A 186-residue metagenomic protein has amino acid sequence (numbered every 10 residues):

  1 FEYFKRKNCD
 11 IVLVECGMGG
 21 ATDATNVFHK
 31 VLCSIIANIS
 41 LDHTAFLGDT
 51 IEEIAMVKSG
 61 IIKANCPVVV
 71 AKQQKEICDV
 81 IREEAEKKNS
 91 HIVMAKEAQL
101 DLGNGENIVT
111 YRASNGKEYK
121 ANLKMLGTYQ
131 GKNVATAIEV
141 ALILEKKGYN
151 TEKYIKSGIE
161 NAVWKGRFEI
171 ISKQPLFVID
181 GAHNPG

Functional and structural regions predicted by a protein language model:
F1: A structured beta-alpha segment of the ubiquitous adenosine-cofactor-binding alpha/beta core
K5-C16, T22-I35, I39-T44, E53 (+1 more regions): Nucleotide phosphate-binding/pyrophosphate-handling subdomain across enzymes that bind or process nucleotide phosphates
G17-D23, V27-N89: Conserved catalytic-core segment of NTP-binding enzymes
S59, K63, E86-H91, L142-K146 (+2 more regions): Generic secondary-structure signature for well-ordered alpha-helical cores
P67, H91-V93, L176: Conserved beta-strand segments of alpha/beta enzyme cores
A71, A95-E97, I171: Conserved beta-strand termini and adjacent loop/short-helix elements that scaffold enzyme active sites in alpha/beta
K96-G105: A conserved short coil-to-beta-strand element within the FAD-binding core of flavoproteins
E106-S114: Short polybasic amphipathic segments
